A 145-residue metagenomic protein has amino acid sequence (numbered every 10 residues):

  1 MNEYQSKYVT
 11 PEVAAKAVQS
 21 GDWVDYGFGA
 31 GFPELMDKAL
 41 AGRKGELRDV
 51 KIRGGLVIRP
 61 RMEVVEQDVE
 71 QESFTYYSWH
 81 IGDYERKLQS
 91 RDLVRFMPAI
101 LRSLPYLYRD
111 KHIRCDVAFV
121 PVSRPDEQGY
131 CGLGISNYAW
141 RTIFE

Functional and structural regions predicted by a protein language model:
M1-E145: Conserved alpha/beta enzyme-core scaffold
